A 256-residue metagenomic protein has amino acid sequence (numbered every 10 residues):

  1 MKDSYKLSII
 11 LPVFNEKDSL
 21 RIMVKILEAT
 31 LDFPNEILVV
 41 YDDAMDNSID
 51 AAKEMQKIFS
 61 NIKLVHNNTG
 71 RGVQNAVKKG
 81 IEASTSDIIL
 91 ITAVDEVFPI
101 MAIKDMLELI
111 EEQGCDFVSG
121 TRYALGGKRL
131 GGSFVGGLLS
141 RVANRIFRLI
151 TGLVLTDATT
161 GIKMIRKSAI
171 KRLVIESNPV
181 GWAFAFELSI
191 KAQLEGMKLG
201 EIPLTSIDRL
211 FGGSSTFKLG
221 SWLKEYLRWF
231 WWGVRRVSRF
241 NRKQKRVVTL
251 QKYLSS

Functional and structural regions predicted by a protein language model:
M1-Y5, P12, D18, I150-G152 (+1 more regions): Hydrophobic helical membrane-anchoring modules
Y5-L7, E28-V39, S60-K63: Short loop->beta transition adjacent to catalytic acidic/histidine clusters or analogous donor-positioning motifs
E16-A29: Short, well-formed alpha-helical segments that are part of the catalytic scaffolds of diverse glycosyltransferases
E16-S19, A44, V73, P99: Donor nucleotide-sugar binding loop of glycosyltransferases
N35-E36, I49-A83: Conserved donor nucleotide-binding strand/loop of the catalytic core
Y41-D50, E96: A conserved acidic beta->alpha catalytic loop
N67-A83, I88, I100-W182, R209-F217 (+1 more regions): Acceptor/aglycone-binding surface of glycosyltransferases and processive sugar-polymer synthases
